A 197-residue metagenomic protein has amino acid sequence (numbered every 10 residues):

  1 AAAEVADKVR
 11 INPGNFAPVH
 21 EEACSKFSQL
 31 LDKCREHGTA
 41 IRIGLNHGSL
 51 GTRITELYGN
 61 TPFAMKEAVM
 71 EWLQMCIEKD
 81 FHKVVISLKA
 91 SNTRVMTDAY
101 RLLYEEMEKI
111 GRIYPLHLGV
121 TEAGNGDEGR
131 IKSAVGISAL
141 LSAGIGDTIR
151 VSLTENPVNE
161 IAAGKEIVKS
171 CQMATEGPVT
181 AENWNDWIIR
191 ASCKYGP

Functional and structural regions predicted by a protein language model:
A1-W72: Active-site beta->alpha loop and helix N-cap motifs at the rims of alpha/beta catalytic domains
L31, N46, I54-P197: Catalytic alpha/beta core domains of metabolic enzymes, predominantly
